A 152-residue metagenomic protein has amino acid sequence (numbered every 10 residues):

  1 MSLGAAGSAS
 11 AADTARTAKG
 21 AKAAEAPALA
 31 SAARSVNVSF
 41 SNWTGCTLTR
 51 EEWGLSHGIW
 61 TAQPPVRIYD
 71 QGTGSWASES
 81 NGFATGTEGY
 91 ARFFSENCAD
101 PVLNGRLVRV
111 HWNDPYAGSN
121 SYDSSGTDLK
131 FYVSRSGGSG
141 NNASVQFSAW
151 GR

Functional and structural regions predicted by a protein language model:
S2-R152: Intrinsically disordered, low-complexity segments enriched in small/polar residues
